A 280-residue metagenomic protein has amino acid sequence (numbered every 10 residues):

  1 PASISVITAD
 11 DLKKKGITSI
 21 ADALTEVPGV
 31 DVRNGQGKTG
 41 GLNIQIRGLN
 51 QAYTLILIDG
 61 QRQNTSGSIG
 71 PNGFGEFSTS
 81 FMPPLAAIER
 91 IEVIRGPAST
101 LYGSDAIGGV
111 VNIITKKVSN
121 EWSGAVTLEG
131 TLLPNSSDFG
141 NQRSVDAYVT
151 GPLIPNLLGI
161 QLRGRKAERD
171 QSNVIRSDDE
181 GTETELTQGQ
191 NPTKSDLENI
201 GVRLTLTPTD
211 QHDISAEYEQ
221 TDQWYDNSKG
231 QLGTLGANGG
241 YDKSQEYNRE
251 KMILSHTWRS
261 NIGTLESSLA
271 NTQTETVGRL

Functional and structural regions predicted by a protein language model:
P1-K15, N43, Q63, G67-G73: N-terminal periplasmic "start-of-domain" segments of outer-membrane beta-barrel proteins
L12, L24, I91-E92, V111-I113 (+1 more regions): Non-catalytic regulatory/gating segments with a bias toward low-complexity or hydrophobic composition
A21, T25-T65, E89: Extracytoplasmic beta-strand/coil segments of soluble accessory domains associated with Gram-negative outer-membrane
R62-R95, A147: Short acidic/polar hinge/loop motifs at secondary-structure boundaries that mediate gating or recognition
S80-T127: A beta-strand signature from Gram-negative outer-membrane beta-barrel systems, especially the internal plug domain
V126-L132, L162-K166, A216-Q220, S267-Q273: Transmembrane beta-barrel strands of outer-membrane/channel proteins
S137-N141, S172-E180, T221, D226-L235 (+3 more regions): Outer-membrane beta-barrel translocator domains and adjoining extracellular loop/strand segments of Gram-negative
D138-W224, N248-S255: Transmembrane beta-barrel wall of Gram-negative outer-membrane proteins
